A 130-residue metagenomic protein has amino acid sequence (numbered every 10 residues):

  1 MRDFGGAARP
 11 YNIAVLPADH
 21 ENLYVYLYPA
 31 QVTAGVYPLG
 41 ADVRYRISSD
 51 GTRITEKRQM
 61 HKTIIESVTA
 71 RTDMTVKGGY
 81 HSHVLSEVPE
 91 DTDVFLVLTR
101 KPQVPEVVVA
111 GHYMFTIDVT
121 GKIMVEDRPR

Functional and structural regions predicted by a protein language model:
M1-M74, L85-R130: N-terminal beta-strand/alpha-helix entry module and adjacent surface of metal-dependent catalytic domains
G79: Divalent metal-coordination and catalytic microenvironments
S82: Conserved residues at the C-terminal ends of beta-strands
